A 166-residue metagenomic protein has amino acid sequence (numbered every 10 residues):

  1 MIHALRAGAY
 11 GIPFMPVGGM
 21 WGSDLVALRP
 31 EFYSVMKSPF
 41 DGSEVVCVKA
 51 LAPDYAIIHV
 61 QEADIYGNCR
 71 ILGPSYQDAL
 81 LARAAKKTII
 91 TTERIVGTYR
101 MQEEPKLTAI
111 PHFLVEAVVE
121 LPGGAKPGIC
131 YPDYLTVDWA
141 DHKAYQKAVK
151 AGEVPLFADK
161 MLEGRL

Functional and structural regions predicted by a protein language model:
M1-L166: Conserved alpha/beta enzyme-core scaffold
